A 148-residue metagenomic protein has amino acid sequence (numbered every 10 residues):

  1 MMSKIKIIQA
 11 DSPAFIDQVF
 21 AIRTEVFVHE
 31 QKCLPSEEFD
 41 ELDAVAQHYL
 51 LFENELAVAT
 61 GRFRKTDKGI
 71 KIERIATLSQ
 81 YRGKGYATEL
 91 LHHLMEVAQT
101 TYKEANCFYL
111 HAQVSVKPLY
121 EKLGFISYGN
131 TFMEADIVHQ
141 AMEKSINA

Functional and structural regions predicted by a protein language model:
M2-E38, D43, H48: Short amphipathic alpha-helix that is part of the acyltransferase structural core
A46, T77-L78: N-terminal, polar/charged subdomain of small-to-medium soluble alpha/beta proteins
L50, L56-R64, G69-A76: Conserved beta-strand in the GNAT
K65-E73, R82, E104-N106, M133-H139: A conserved beta-turn-beta hairpin within the catalytic core of GNAT-like acetyltransferases that forms part
Y81, G85-H93: Conserved acetyl-CoA pyrophosphate-binding loop and the N-cap/start of the following alpha-helix in GNAT-like
A98-A112: Conserved GNAT acetyl-CoA-binding A-motif
Y109, E121, I126-A141: Conserved catalytic-core motifs of GNAT/GCN5-like acyltransferases
